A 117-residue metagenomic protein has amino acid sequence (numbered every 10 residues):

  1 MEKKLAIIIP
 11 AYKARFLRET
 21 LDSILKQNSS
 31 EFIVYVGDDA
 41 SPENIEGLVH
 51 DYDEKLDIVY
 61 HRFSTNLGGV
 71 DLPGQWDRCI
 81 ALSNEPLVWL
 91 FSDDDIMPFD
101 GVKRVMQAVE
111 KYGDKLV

Functional and structural regions predicted by a protein language model:
K3-I8, I33: Cell-envelope/extracellular polymer assembly enzymes that use nucleotide-activated donors
K13-K26: Short, well-formed alpha-helical segments that are part of the catalytic scaffolds of diverse glycosyltransferases
L25-T65: Acidic donor-binding segment of Leloir-type glycosyltransferases
I45, M97-R104: Acidic donor-diphosphate engagement hotspot in glycosyltransferases and nucleotidyltransferases that stabilizes
S64-S83: Glycine-rich, basic loop-to-helix element that forms the pyrophosphate-binding segment of sugar-nucleotide handling
V88: Short aromatic/hydrophobic "clamp" motif used to bind/position activated sugar donors
S92-I96: The conserved acidic donor/metal-binding loop of glycosyltransferases
V102-V117: Conserved donor NDP-sugar-binding/catalytic core segment of glycosyltransferases
